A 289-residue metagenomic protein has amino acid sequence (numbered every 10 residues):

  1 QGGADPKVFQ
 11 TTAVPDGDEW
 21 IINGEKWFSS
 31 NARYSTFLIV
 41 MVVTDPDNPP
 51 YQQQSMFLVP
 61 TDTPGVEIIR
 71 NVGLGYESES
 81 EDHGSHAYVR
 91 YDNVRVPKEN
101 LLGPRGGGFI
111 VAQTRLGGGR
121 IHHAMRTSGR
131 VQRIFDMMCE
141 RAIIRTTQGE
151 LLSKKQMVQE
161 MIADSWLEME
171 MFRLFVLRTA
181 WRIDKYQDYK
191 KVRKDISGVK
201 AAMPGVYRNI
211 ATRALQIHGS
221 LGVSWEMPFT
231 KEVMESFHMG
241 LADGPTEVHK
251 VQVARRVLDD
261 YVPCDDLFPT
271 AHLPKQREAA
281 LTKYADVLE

Functional and structural regions predicted by a protein language model:
Q1, I21, E25-W27, N31-R33 (+2 more regions): Active-site beta-strand/loop segments that form the cofactor-binding cradle of oxidoreductase flavoproteins
Q1-A4, F28-N31, P46-N48, V72-S85: Short Gly/Pro-enriched turn/cap motifs at secondary-structure boundaries
P6-V8, P15-W20, Y88-R90, G107 (+1 more regions): Alpha-helical interface subdomain recognition
P6-V8, R33-T36, Q52, G84-H86 (+1 more regions): Short, solvent-exposed loop/turn segments at the edges of secondary structure
V8, D62-R95: Flexible, small-/acidic-enriched active-site or ligand-binding loops
Q10-T12, E19, F37-M41, M56-L58 (+2 more regions): Conserved hydrophobic/aromatic beta-strand scaffold that supports enzyme active sites
N23-I69: A short core secondary-structure module
N93-I110: Long, acidic (Asp/Glu-rich), low-complexity accessory segments flanking structured domains
